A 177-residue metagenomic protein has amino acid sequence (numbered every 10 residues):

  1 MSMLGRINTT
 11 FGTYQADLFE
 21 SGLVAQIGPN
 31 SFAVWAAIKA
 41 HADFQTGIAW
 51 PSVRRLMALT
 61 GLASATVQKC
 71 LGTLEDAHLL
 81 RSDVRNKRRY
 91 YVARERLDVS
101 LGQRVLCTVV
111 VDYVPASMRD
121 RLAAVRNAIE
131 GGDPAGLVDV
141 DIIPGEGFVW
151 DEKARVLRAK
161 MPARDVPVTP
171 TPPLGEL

Functional and structural regions predicted by a protein language model:
M1-L59, A65-T66, A77, R89 (+3 more regions): Short recognition helix of helix-turn-helix/winged-helix DNA-binding domains
G5, A63-D141, V149-E152: Winged-helix/helix-turn-helix nucleic-acid-interaction surface
F11, F44, R94, V99 (+2 more regions): Intrinsically disordered, low-complexity segments enriched in polar/charged small residues
Q15-L18, G131, L137-D139, V149 (+2 more regions): Intrinsically disordered, low-complexity regulatory regions of eukaryotic regulatory proteins
D43, D76-L79, M161, V166: A generic secondary-structure boundary signal that marks alpha-helix termini
L62, P144-G145, T171-P173: Serine/threonine-rich, low-complexity intrinsically disordered segments
D141-P144, R155-R158: Long, low-complexity intrinsically disordered regions enriched in small/polar and proline/glycine residues
L157-A159, R164-L177: Long, low-complexity, intrinsically disordered segments
